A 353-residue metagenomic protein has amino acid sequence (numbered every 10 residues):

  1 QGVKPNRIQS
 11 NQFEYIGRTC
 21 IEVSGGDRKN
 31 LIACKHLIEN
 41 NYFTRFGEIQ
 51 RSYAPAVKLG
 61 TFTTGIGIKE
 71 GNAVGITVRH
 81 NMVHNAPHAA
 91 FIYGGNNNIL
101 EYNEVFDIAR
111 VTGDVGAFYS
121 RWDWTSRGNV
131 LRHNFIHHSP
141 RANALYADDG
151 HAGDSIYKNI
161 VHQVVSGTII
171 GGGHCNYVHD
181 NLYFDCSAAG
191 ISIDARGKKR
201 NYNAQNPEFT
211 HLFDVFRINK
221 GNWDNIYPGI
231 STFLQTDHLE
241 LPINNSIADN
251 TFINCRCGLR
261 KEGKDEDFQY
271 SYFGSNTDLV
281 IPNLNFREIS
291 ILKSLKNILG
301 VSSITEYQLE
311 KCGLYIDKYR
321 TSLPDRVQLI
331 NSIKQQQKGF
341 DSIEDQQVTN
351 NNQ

Functional and structural regions predicted by a protein language model:
Q1-Q353: Extracellular parallel beta-helix/beta-solenoid repeat domains
